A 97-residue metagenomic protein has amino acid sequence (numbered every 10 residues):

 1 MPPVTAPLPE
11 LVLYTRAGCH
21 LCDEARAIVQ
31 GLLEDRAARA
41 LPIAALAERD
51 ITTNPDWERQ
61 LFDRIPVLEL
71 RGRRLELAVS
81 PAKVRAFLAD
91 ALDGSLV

Functional and structural regions predicted by a protein language model:
P2-D35: Local sequence-structure signature of Cys/Sec-based thiol-disulfide redox active-site neighborhoods
P7-V12, P81-V97: Short, charged, intrinsically disordered terminal tails
I28-R49: Conserved helix-turn-beta segment immediately C-terminal to the redox Cys motif in thioredoxin-like folds
R39-L41, R73, L77-S80: N-terminal, polar/charged subdomain of small-to-medium soluble alpha/beta proteins
N54-W57: Short loop/turn elements that flank and shape the SAM/SAH-binding pocket of Class I
R59-R64: Thiol/disulfide oxidoreductase modules built on the thioredoxin-like
I65-L75: A short, hydrophobic beta-strand/beta-hairpin element that forms part of a small beta-sheet core
